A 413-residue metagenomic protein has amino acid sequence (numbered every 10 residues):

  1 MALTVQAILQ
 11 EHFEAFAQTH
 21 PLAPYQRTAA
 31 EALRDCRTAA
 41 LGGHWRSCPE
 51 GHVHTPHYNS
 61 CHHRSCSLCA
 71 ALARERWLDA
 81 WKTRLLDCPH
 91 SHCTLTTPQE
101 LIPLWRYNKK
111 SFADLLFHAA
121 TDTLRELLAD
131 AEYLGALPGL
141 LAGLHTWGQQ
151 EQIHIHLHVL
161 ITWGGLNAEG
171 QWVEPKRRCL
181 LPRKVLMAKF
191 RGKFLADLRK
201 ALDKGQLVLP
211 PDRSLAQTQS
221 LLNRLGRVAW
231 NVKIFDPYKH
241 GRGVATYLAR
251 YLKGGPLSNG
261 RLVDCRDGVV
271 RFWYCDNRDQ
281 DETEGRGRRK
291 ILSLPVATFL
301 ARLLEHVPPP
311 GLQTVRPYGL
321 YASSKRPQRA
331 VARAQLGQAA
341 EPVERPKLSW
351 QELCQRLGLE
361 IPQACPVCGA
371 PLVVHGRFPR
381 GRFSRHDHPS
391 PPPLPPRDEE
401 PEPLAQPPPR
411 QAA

Functional and structural regions predicted by a protein language model:
M1-A413: Beta->alpha loop/short-helix hinge microenvironment recognizer with preference for catalytic Tyr/His contexts
